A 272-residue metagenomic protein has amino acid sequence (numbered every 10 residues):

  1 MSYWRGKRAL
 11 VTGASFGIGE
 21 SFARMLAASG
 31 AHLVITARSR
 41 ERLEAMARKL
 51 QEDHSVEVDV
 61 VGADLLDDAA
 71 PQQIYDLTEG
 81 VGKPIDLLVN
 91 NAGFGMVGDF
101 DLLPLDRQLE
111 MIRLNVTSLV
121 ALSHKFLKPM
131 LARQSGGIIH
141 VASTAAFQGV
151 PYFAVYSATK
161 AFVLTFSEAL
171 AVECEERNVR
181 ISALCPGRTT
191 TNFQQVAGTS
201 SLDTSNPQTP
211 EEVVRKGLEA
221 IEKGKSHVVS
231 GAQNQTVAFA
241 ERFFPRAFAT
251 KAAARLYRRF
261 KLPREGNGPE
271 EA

Functional and structural regions predicted by a protein language model:
R8, S15-F16: Conserved glycine-rich cofactor-binding loop
S29-M46: Conserved glycine-rich Rossmann-like NAD(P)H-binding loop of the short-chain dehydrogenase/reductase
N91-M96: Conserved NAD(P)H cofactor-binding loop of Rossmann-fold oxidoreductase domains
D99-I112: Substrate-binding pocket helix/loop in short-chain dehydrogenase/reductase
S123, T159: Active-site helix of classical SDR
S143: Residue(s) in the substrate-gating loop at a strand-loop-helix junction that position the organic substrate next
A171-T236, A247, P269-E270: SDR active-site lid
